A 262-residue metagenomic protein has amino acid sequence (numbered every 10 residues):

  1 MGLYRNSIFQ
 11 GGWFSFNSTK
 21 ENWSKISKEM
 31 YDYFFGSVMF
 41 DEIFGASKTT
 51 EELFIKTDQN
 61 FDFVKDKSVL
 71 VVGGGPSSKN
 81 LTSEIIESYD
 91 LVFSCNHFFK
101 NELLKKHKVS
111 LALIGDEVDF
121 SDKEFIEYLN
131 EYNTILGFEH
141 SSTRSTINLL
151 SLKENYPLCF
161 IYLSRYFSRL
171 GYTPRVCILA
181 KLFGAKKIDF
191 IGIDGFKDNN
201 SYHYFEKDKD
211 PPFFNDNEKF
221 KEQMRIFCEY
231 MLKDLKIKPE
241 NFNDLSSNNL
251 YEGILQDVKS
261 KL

Functional and structural regions predicted by a protein language model:
G2-L262: Metal-ion/cofactor- or nucleotide/acyl-coenzyme-handling active-site neighborhoods
